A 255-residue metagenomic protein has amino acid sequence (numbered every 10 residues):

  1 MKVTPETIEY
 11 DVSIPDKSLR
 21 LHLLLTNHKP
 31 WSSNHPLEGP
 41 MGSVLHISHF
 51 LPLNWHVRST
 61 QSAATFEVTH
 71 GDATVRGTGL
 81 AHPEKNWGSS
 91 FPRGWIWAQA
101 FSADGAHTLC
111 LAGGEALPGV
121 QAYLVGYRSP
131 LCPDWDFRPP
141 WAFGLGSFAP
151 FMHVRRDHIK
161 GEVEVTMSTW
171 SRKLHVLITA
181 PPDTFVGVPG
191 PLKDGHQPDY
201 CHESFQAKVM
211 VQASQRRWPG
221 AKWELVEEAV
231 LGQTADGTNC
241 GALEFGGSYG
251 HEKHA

Functional and structural regions predicted by a protein language model:
M1-A255: Structured soluble/peripheral alpha/beta segments that form catalytic or ligand/cofactor-binding pockets
